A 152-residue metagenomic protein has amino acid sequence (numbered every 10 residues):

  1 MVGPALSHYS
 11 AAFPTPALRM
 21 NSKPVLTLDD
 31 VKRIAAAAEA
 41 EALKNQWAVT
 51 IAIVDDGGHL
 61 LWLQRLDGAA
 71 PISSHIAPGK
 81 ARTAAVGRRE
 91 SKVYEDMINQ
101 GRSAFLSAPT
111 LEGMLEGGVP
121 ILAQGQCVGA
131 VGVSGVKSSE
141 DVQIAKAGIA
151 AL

Functional and structural regions predicted by a protein language model:
M1-R19: N-terminal amphipathic/basic-hydrophobic helices that include classical n-h-c signal peptides and signal-anchor
F13, A17-L152: Flexible, solvent-exposed loop/hinge segments and secondary-structure transition points
